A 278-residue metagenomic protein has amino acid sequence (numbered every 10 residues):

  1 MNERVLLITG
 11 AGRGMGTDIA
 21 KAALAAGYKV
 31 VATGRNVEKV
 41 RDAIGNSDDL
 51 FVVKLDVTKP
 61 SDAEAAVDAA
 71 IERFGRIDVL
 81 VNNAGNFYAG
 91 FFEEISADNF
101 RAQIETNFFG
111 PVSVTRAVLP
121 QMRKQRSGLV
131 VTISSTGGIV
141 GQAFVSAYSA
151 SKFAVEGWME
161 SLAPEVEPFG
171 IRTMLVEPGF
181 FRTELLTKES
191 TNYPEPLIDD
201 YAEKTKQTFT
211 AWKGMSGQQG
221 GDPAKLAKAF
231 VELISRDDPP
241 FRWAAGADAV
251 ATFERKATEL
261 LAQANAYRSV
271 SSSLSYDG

Functional and structural regions predicted by a protein language model:
G12-G14: Conserved glycine-rich cofactor-binding loop
L55-A65, A97: The beta1-alpha1 cofactor-binding region of Rossmann-like NAD(H)/NADP(H)-dependent oxidoreductases
A69-N82, Y88: A glycine-rich helix->loop->beta "capping" turn within Rossmann-like NAD(P)(H)-dependent oxidoreductase domains
F91-F92, N99-R101: Substrate-binding pocket helix/loop in short-chain dehydrogenase/reductase
T115, S151: Active-site helix of classical SDR
S135: Residue(s) in the substrate-gating loop at a strand-loop-helix junction that position the organic substrate next
E167-S216: C-terminal beta-strand-loop-alpha-helix "lid" module of Rossmann-like NAD(P)-dependent dehydrogenases
